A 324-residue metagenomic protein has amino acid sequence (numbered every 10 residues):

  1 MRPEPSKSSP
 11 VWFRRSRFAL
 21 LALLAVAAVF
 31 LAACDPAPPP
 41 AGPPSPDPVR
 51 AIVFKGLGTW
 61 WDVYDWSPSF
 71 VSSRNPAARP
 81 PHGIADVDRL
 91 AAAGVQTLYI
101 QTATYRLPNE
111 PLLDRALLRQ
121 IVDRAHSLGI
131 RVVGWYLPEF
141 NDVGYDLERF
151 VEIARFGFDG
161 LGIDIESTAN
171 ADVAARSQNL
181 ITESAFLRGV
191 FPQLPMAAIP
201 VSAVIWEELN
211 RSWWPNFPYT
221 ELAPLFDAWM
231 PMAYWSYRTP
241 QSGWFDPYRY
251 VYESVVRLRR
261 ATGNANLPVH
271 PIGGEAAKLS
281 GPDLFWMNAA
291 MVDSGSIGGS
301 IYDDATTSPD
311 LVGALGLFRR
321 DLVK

Functional and structural regions predicted by a protein language model:
L31-A33: C-terminal motif of bacterial Sec signal peptides marking the signal peptidase cleavage site
G42-D86, L90, Q101-A103, Y136-E139 (+1 more regions): Boundary/entry segment of secreted carbohydrate-active catalytic domains
T59-D62, R131-V143, S184-N216, A265-K278: Aromatic-lined carbohydrate-recognition surfaces of secreted/lumenal glycan-active proteins
S67-A92, N141-A154, N210-L222, S280-A290: Short, acidic/polar
Q96-R106, R149-S177, S300: Active-site groove signature of glycoside hydrolases
I100-W135, A171-A198: Aromatic-lined substrate-binding rim segments of carbohydrate-active enzymes
F158-A171, W214-Y248, Y302-T307: Aromatic- and acid-rich polysaccharide-binding/catalytic face of secreted or lumenal carbohydrate-active enzymes
F226, P231-P240, L267-K324: Substrate-binding cleft of secreted/luminal carbohydrate-active enzymes
